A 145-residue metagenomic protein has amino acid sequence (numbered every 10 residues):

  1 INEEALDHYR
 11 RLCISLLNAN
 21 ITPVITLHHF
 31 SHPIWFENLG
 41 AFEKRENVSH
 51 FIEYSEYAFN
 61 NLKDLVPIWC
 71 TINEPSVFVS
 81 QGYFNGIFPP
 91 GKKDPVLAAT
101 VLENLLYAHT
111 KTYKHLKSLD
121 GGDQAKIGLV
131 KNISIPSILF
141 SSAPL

Functional and structural regions predicted by a protein language model:
I1-L6, G40: N-terminal substrate-binding region of glycoside hydrolase catalytic domains
R10-L145: Active-site region of glycoside hydrolase catalytic domains
